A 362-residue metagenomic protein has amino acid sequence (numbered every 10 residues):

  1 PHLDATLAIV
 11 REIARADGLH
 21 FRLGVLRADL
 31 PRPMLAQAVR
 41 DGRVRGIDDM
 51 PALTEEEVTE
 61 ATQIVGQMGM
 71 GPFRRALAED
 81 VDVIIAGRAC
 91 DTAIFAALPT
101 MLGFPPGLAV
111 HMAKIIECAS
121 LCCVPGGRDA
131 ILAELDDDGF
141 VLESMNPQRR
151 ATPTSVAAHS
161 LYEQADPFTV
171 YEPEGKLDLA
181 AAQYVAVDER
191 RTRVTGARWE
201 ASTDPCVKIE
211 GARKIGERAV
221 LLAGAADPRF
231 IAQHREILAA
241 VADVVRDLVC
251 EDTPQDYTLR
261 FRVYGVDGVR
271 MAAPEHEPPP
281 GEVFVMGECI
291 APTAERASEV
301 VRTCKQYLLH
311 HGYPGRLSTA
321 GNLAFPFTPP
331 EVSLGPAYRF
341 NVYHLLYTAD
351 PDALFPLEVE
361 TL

Functional and structural regions predicted by a protein language model:
P1, E60-I64, M68, L102-P106: Alpha-helix capping and helix-loop boundary segments enriched in small/acidic/polar residues
H2, R22-V39, G265-D267, L323-L334: Short, conserved secondary-structure transition motifs
H2-R11, C90-F104: Short Gly/Thr/Asp-enriched flexible loops that form oxyanion-binding sites at enzyme active sites
T6-L26: Carboxylate/His-rich catalytic cores and anion/metal-binding grooves
F21-L26, I84-G87, H111, E117 (+1 more regions): General beta-strand structural signal in soluble alpha/beta enzymes
L30-A86: An acidic, phosphate/nucleotide-engaging active-site surface
I94-V266: Small-residue-enriched flexible segments
P205-L362: C-terminal non-catalytic interaction/assembly regions of soluble proteins
